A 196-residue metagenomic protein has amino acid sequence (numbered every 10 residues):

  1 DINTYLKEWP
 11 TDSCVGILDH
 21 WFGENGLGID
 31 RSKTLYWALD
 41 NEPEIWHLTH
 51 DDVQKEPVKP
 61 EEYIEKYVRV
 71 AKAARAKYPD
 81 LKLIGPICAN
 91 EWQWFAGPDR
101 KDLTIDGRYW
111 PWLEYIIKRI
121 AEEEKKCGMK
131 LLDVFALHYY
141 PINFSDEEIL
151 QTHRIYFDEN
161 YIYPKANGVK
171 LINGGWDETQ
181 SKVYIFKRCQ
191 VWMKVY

Functional and structural regions predicted by a protein language model:
D1, K33-T34, A38-N41: Glycine-rich, aromatic-flanked loop segments that form ligand/cofactor-binding clefts across common enzyme folds
N3-T4, E8-N25, L35, P60-Y196: Noncatalytic carbohydrate-binding groove/subsite architecture in carbohydrate-active enzymes
N41-H47, A89-W92: Aromatic-lined carbohydrate-binding surfaces of glycoside hydrolases
L48-V53, A96-G97: Short acidic, glycine/proline-rich loop/turn micro-motifs
K55-V58: Surface-exposed, polar/charged faces of alpha-helical domains in mature secreted/periplasmic/lumenal proteins
